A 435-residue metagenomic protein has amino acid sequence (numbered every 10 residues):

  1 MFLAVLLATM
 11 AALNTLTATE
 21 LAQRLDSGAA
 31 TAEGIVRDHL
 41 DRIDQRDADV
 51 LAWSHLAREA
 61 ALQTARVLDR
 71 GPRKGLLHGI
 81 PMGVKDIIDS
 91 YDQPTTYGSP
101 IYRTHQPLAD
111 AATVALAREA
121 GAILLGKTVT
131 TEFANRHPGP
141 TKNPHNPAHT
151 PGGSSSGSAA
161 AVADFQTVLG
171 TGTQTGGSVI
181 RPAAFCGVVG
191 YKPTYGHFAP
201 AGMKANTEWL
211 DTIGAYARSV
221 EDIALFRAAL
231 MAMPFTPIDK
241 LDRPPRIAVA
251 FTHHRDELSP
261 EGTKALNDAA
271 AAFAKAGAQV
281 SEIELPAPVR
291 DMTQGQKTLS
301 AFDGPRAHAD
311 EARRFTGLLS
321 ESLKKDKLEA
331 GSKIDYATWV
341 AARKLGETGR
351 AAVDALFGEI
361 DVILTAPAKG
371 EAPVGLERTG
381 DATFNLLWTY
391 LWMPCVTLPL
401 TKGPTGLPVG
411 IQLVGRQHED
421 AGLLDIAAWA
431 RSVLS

Functional and structural regions predicted by a protein language model:
M1-A60, A271, K275-A278, S435: An N-terminal boundary/leader segment
N14, P94, T212, A229-G295: Gly/Ser-rich, acidic/histidine-flanked active-site/gating loops
G28, G79, E119, I123-L125 (+3 more regions): Glycine-rich, small-residue loops and helix-cap segments that act as flexible hinges at active-site edges
A29-R37, R66-D69, P260-E284, A309-F315 (+2 more regions): Acyltransferase
A61-Q63, G71-P140: Acidic/His- and Gly-rich active-site-bordering loop/insert found across diverse amide/peptide-bond hydrolases
L77-Y97, P244-R246, T298-D354, P399-G410: Short helix-loop capping/hinge segments that flank enzyme active sites or metal/cofactor-binding pockets
T95-R103, S259, A372-T379: Glycine/threonine-rich flexible loop motifs
A109-R227, M393-L400, T405-G410: Short glycine/serine-rich loop segments
